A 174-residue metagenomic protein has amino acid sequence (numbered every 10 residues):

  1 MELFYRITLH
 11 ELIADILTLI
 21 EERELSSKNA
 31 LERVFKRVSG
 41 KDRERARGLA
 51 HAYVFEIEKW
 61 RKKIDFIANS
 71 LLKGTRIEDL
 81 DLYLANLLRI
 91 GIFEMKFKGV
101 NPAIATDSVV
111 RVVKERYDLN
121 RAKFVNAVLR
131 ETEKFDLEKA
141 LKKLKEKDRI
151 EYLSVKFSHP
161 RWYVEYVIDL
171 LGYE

Functional and structural regions predicted by a protein language model:
M1-E174: Class I Rossmann-like S-adenosyl-L-methionine
